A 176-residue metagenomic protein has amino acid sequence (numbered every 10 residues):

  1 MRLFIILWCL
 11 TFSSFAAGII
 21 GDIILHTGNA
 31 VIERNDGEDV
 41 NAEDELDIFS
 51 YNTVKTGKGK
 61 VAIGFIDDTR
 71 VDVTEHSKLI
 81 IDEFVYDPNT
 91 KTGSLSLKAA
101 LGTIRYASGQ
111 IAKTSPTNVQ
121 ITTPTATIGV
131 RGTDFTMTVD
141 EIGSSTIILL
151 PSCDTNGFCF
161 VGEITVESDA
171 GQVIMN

Functional and structural regions predicted by a protein language model:
M1-C9: Sec-dependent signal peptide recognition, specifically the positively charged N-region followed immediately by
T11-S13: N-terminal signal peptide c-region/cleavage motif recognized by signal peptidases
A17-K58, A62-G171: Flexible, surface-exposed loop/linker segments and immediately adjacent secondary-structure boundaries
M175-N176: Structured partner-binding subdomains within large eukaryotic complex subunits
